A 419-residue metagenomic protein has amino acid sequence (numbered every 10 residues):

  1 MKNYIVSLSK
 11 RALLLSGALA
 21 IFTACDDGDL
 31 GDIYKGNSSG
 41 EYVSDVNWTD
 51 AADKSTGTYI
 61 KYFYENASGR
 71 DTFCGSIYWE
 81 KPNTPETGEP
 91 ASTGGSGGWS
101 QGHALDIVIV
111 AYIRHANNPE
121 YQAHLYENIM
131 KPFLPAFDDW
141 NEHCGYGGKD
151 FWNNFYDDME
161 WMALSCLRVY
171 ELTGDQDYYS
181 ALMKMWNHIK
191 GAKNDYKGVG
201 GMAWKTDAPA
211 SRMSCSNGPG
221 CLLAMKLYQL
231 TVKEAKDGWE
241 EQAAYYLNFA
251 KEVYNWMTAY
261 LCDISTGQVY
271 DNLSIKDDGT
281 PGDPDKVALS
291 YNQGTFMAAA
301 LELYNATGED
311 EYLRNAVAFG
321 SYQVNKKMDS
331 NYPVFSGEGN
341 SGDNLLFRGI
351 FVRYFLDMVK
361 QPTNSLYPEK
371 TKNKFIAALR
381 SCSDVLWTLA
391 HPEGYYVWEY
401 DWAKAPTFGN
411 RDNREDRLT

Functional and structural regions predicted by a protein language model:
K2-L13: Bacterial N-terminal signal peptides that target proteins for export
G17-D50: Bacterial Sec-dependent N-terminal signal peptides
G40-I107, A111-D157, R212, A318-T419: CBM-like carbohydrate-recognition segments
G40-V43, G102-E120, W161-D175, P219-W239 (+2 more regions): Well-ordered alpha-helical scaffold segments within catalytic/enzyme domains
A51, Y121-H124, D177, A181 (+5 more regions): Alpha-helical positions within canonical tetratricopeptide repeat
A123-E234, L247-K251: Extended ligand-binding groove/face enriched in aromatic
A224, A243-A300: Active-site cradle of extracellular carbohydrate-active enzymes
N292-T307, Y312-K327: Oxyanion-binding "anion nests"
